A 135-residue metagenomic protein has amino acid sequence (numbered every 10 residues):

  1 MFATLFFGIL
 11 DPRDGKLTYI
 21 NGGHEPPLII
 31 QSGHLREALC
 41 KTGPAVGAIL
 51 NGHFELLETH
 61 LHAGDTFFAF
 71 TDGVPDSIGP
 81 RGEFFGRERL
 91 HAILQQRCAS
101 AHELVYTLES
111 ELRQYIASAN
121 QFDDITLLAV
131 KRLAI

Functional and structural regions predicted by a protein language model:
M1-I135: Conserved subregion of the PPM/PP2C metallophosphatase catalytic domain
